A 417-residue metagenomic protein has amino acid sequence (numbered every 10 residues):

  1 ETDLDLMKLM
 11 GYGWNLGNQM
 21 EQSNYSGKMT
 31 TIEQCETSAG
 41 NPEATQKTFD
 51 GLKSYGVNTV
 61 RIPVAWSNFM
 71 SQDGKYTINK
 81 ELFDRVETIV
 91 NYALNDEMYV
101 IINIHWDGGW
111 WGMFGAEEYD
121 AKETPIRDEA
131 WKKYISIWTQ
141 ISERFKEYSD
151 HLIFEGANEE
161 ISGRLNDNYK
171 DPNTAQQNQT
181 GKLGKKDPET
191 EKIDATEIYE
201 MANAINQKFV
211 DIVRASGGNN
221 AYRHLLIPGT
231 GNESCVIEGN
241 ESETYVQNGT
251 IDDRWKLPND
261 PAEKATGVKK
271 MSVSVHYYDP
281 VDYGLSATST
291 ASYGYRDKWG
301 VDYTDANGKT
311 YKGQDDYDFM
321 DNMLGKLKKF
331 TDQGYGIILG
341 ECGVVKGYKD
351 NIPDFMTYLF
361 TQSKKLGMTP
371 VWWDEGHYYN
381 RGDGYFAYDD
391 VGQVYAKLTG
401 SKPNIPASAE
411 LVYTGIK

Functional and structural regions predicted by a protein language model:
L4-L6, G11-G27, V275-Y293: Short, solvent-exposed beta-strand-terminating loops
M7-H224, P228-G239, L398: Active-site mouth of glycoside hydrolases
E21-Q22, E233-S234, P280-V281, Y378-N380: A short acidic, often aromatic-flanked loop/helix-cap motif at beta-alpha or helix-coil junctions that lines enzyme
E33, N41, S136-T139, E143-K146 (+2 more regions): Extracellular glycoside hydrolase catalytic/binding regions
A65, G340-G343, W373-G376: Short, loop-centered acidic/histidine patches that primarily coordinate divalent metals
N79, E118-A121, S242-V246, A291 (+2 more regions): Short, hinge-like loop/turn segments at secondary-structure boundaries
K349-K417: Aromatic-rich peripheral "rim/lid" segments of glycoside hydrolase catalytic domains that contact and position glycan
